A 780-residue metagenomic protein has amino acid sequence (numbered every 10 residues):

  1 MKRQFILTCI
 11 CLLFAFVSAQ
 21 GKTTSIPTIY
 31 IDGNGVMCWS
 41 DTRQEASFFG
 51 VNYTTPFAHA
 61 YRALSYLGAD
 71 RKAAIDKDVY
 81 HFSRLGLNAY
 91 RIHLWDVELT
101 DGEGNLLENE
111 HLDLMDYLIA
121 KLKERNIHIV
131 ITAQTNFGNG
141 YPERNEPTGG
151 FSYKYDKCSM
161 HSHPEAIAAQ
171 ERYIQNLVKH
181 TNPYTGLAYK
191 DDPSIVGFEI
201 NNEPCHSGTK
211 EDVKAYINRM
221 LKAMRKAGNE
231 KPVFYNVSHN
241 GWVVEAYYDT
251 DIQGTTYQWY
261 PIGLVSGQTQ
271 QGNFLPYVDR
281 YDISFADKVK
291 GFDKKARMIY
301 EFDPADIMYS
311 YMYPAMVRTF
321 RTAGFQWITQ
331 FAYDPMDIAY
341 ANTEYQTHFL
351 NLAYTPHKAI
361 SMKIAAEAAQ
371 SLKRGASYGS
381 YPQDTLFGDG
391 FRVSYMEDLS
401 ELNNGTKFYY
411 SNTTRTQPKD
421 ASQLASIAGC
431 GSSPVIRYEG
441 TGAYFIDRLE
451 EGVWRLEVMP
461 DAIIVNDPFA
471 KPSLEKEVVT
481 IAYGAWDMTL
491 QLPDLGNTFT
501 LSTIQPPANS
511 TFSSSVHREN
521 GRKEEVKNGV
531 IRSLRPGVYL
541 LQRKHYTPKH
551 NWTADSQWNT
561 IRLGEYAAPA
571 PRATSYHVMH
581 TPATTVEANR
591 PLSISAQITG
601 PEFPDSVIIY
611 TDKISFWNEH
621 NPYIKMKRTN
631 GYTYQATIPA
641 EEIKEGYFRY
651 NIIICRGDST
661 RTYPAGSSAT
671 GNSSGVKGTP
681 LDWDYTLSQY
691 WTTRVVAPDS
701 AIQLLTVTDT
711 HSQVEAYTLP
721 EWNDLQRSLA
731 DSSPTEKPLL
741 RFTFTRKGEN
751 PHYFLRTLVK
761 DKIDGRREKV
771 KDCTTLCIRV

Functional and structural regions predicted by a protein language model:
M1-T23: Bacterial Sec-dependent N-terminal signal peptides
T24-I252: Active-site mouth of glycoside hydrolases
H128-V130, S595, N651, T775-R779: Residues within well-ordered beta-strands of beta-sheet-rich folds
F234, W242-D306: Glycoside hydrolase catalytic-domain groove-lining segments
D306-D384: Substrate-binding cleft of secreted/luminal carbohydrate-active enzymes
N403-H577: Extended non-globular C-terminal regions
H545-W722: Glycan-association/targeting regions that enable binding to alpha-glucans and other polysaccharides
R694-V780: Beta-rich carbohydrate-recognition modules and glycan-binding surfaces
